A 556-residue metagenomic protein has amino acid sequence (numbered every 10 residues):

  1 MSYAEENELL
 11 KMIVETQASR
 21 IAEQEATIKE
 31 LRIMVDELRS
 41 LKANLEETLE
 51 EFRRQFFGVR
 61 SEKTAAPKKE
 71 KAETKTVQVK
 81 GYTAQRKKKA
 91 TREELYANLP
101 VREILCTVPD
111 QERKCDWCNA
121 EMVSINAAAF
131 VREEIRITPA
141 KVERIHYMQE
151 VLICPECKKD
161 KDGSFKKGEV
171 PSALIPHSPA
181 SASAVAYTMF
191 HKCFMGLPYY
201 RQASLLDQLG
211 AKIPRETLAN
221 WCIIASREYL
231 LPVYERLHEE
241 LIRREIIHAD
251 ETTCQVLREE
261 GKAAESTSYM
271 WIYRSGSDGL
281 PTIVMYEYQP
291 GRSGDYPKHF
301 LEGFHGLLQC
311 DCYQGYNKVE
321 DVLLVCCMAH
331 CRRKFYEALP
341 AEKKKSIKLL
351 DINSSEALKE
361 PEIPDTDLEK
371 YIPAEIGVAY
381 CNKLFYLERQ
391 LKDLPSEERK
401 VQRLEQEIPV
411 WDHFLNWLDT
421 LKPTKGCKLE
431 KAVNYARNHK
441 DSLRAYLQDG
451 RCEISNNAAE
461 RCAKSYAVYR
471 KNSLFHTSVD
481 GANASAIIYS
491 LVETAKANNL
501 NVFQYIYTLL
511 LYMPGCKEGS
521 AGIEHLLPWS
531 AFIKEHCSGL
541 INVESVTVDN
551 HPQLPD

Functional and structural regions predicted by a protein language model:
M1-P176, A219, H248-A249, C310 (+4 more regions): Short, flexible loop/hinge motifs at secondary-structure junctions
E15, S19, E112-R113, V151-I153 (+1 more regions): Catalytic center-proximal scaffold of phosphoryl-transfer enzymes
